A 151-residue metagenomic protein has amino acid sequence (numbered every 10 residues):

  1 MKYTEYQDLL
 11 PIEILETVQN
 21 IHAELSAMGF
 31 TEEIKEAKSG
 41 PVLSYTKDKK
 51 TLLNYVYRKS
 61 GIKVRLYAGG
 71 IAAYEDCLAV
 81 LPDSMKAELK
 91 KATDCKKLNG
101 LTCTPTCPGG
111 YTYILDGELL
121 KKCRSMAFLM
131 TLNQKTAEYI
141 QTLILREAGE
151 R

Functional and structural regions predicted by a protein language model:
M1-R151: Charge-dense, helix-prone N-terminal extensions
